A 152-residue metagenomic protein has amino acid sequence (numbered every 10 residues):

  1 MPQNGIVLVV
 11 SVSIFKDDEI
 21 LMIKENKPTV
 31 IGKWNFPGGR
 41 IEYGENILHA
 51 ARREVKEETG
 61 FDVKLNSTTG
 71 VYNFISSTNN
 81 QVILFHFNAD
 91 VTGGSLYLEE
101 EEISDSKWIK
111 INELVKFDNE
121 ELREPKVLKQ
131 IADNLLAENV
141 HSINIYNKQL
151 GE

Functional and structural regions predicted by a protein language model:
M1-I20, P37-R40: Conserved N-terminal beta-strand and adjoining loop/helix that marks the start of the Nudix/MutT-like hydrolase domain
N4, V30, Y72-S76: Short, solvent-exposed loop/turn segments at secondary-structure junctions
V7, F15, F36, V63 (+1 more regions): Short connector loops at helix/strand junctions that flank enzyme active sites, especially segments positioning acidic
I14-K16, K24, V91: Residue-level signal for short segments within beta-strands and strand-turn junctions of well-structured beta-sheet
E19-K56: Conserved Nudix-box catalytic region and its N-terminal flanking loop in Nudix hydrolases and closely related
I41-K64, F74-E124: Unchanged
N66-G70: Conserved S-adenosyl-L-methionine
K129-E152: Charged phosphate-binding loop/patch that engages nucleotide di/tri-phosphates or the phosphate backbone of nucleic
